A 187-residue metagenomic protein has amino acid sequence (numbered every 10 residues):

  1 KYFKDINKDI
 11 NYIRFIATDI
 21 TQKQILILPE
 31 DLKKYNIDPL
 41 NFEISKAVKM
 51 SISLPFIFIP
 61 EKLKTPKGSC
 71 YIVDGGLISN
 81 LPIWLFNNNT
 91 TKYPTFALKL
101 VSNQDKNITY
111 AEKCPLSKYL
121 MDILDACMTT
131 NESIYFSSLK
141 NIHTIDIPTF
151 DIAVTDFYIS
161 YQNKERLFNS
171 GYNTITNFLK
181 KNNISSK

Functional and structural regions predicted by a protein language model:
K1-K187: Patatin-like phospholipase
